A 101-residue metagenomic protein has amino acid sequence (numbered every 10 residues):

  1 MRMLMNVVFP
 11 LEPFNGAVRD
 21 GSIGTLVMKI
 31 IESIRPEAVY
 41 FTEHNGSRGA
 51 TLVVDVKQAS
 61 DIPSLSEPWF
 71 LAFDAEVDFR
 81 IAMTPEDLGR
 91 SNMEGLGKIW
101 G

Functional and structural regions predicted by a protein language model:
M1-G101: Conserved, structured core segments of small domains
